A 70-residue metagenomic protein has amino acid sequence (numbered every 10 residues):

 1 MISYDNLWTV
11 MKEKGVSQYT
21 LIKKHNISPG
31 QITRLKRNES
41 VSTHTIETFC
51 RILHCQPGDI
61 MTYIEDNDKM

Functional and structural regions predicted by a protein language model:
M1-S17: A short, Lys/Arg-rich alpha-helix, primarily the initiator
T9, E13, R34, M61-M70: Short, charged recognition helix plus adjacent turn of helix-turn-helix-like nucleic-acid-binding domains
M11, I22, C50: The alpha-helix within a helix-turn-helix
G15-T33: Short alpha-helical DNA-recognition segment
S28, E39, I64-N67: The DNA-recognition helices of helix-turn-helix-type DNA-binding domains
E39-T48: Short, basic-rich loop-to-helix N-cap that marks the start of a DNA-contacting helix
T48-C50, I60-M61: Hydrophobic micro-packing sites on short alpha-helices
